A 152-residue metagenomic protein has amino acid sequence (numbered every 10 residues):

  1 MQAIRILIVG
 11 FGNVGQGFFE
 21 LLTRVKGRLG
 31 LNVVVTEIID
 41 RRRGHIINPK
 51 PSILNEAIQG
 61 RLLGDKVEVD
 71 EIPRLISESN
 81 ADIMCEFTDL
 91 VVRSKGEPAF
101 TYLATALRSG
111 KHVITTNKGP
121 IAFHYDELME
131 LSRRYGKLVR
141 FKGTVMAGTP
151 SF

Functional and structural regions predicted by a protein language model:
Q2-R108: N-terminal glycine-/serine-/threonine-rich beta1-alpha1-beta2 phosphate-ribose binding loop of Rossmann-like
L90-R108, T116-F152: Rossmann-fold NAD(P)-binding glycine/threonine-rich loop
